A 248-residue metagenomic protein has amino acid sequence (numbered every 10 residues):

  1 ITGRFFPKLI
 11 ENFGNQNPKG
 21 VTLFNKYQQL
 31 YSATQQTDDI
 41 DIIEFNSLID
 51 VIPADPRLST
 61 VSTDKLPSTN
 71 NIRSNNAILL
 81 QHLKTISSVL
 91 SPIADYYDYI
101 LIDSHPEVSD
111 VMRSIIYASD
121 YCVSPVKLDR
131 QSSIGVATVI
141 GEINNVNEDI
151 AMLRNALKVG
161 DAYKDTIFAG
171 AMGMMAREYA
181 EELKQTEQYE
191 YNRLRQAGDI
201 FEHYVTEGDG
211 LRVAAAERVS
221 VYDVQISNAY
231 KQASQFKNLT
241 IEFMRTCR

Functional and structural regions predicted by a protein language model:
I1-R248: P-loop NTP-binding core
